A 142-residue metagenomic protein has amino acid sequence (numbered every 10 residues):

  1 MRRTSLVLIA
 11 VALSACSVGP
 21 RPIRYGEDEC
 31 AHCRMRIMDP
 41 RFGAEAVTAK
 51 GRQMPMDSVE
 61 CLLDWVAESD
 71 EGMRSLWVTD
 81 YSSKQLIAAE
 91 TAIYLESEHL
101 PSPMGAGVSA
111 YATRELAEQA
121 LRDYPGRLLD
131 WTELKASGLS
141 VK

Functional and structural regions predicted by a protein language model:
R2-I9: Sec-dependent signal peptide recognition, specifically the positively charged N-region followed immediately by
L6, G51-R52, A106-G107: Short, flexible active-site loop motifs that bind/organize anionic cofactors or intermediates
A12-A15: C-terminal motif of bacterial Sec signal peptides marking the signal peptidase cleavage site
S17-G19: Bacterial signal peptide processing site
P22: Residue-level marker of regulatory loop/turn positions in helix-turn-helix DNA-binding domains and in histidine
G26: Short metal-coordination and nucleic-acid-contact micro-motifs, chiefly zinc-binding Cys/His arrays
A31-D70: Post-signal-peptide N-terminal segment of Sec-exported extracytoplasmic proteins
R74-K142: Thiol/selenol-based redox catalytic cores and closely related redox-interacting motifs
